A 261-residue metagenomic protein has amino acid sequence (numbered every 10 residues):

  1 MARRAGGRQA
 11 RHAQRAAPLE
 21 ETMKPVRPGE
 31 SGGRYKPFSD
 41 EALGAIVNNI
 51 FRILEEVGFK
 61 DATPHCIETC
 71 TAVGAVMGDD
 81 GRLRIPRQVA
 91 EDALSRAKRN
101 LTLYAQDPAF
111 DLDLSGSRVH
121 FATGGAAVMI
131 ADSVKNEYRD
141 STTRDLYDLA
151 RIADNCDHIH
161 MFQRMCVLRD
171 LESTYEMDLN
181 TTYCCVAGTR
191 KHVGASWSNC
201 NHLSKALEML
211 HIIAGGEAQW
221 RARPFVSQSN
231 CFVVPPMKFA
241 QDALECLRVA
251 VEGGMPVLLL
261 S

Functional and structural regions predicted by a protein language model:
M1-D145: Acidic/polar, glycine-rich intrinsically disordered N-terminal extensions of enzymes
D140-S261: Helix-rich catalytic cores of soluble enzyme domains
